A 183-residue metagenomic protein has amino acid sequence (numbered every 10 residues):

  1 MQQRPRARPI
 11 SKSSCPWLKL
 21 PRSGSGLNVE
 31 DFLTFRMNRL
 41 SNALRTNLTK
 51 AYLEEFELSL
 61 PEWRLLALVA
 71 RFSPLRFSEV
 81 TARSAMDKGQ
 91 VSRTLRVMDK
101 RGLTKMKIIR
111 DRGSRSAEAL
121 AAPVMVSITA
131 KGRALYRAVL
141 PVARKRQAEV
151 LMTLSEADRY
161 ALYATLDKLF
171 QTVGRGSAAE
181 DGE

Functional and structural regions predicted by a protein language model:
M1-F56: N-terminal leader segment of winged-helix/HTH proteins
R4-R6, S11, C15-W17, R96-A164: Charged, amphipathic alpha-helical coiled-coil/dimerization segments
V29, L58-L60, I128, L154: Alpha-helical hairpin
F32, N47, R64, E149 (+1 more regions): Active-site phosphate/pyrophosphate-handling residues
F35, T46-Q90, L95, D99-G102 (+3 more regions): N-terminal helix-turn-helix DNA-binding core of bacterial DNA-binding proteins
L44, A51, S84, L135 (+2 more regions): Alpha-helical linker/hinge and terminal dimerization helices associated with HTH transcriptional regulators
A67-R71, L140, D167: Short, locally clustered residues in the helix-turn-helix/winged-helix DNA-binding domain
